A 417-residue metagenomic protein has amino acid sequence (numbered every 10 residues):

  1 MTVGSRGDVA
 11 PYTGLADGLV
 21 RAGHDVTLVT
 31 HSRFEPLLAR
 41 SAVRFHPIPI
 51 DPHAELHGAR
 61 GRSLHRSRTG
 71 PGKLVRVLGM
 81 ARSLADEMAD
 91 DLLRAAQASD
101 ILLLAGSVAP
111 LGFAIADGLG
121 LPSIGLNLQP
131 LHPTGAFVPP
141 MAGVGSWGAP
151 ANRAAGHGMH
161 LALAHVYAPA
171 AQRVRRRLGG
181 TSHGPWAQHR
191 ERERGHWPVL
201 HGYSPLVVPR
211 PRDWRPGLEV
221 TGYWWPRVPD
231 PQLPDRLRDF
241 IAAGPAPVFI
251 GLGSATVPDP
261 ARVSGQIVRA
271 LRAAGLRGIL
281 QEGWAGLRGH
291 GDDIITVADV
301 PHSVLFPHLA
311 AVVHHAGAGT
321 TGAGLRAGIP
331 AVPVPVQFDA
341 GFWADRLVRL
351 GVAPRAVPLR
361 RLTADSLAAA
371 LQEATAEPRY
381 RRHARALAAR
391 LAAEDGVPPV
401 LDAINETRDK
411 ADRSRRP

Functional and structural regions predicted by a protein language model:
M1-R6, A10-T27, R33, L37-R44 (+10 more regions): Nucleotide-activated sugar donor-binding and catalytic core shared by glycosyltransferases and related lipid-linked
V29-H31, I48-D51, A105, L126-Q129 (+6 more regions): Generic beta-sheet signal
V29-K73: Conserved nucleotide-sugar phosphate-binding/catalytic loop shared by glycosyltransferases and other
F34-P36, P52-L56, G125, Q129-A136 (+2 more regions): Short gly/pro/ser/thr-enriched loop/turn and capping motifs at secondary-structure boundaries
F34-S41, F113-G118, A136, V208-P216 (+2 more regions): Short loop/helix-cap segments at secondary-structure boundaries that form the rim of catalytic
L84-A154, L206: Conserved nucleotide-sugar donor-interacting segment of glycosyltransferase catalytic cores, predominantly GT-B
D100-I101, P198, P247, A311: Structural motif
Y203-A311: Donor-nucleotide binding loops and adjacent catalytic segments primarily of GT-B fold Leloir glycosyltransferases
